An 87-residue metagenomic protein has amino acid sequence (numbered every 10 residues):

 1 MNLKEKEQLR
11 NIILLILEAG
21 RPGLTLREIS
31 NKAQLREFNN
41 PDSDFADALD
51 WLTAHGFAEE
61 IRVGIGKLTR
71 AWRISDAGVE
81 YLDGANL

Functional and structural regions predicted by a protein language model:
M1-G23, L87: Short alpha-helical segments that sit at the start of domains
G23-A33: Short acidic, hydrophobic short linear motifs in intrinsically disordered regions
N39-A54: Short amphipathic alpha-helical interaction segments
T53-G64: A short, conserved structural fragment
I65-I74: Minor-groove-contacting beta-hairpin "wing" of winged helix-turn-helix DNA-binding domains
R73-L87: Short, amphipathic alpha-helical interaction segments positioned at domain boundaries
